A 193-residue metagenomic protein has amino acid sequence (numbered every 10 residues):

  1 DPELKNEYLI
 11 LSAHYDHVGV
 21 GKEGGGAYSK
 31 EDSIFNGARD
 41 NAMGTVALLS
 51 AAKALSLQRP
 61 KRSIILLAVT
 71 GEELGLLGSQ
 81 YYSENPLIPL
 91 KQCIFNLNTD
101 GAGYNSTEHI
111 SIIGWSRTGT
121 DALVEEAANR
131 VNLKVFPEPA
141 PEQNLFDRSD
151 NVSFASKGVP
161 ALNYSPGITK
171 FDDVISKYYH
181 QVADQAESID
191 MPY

Functional and structural regions predicted by a protein language model:
D1-L67, Y81: Catalytic-core environment of secreted peptidases
L4-K5, V69-D173: Metal-dependent peptidase/peptidase-like ectodomains
A13-H14, D100, G167, V182: Generic beta-structure capping elements
H14-H17, E72, N151, H180: Histidine-centered active-site/metal-ligand motif
V18-A27, N105-T107, F171-K177: Short acidic/His/Gly/Ser-rich catalytic and metal-binding motifs that mark active-site loops of diverse hydrolases
S29, A38-V46, Q58, E73-L77 (+3 more regions): Soluble non-cytosolic domains of exported or imported proteins
S33-I34, S106-I113, H180-P192: Short beta-alpha connecting loops at secondary-structure transitions that line or flank enzyme active sites
V46, K53-L57, R62, D172-Y193: His/Asp/Glu-rich mid-to-C-terminal helical/loop segments that flank catalytic regions of hydrolases
